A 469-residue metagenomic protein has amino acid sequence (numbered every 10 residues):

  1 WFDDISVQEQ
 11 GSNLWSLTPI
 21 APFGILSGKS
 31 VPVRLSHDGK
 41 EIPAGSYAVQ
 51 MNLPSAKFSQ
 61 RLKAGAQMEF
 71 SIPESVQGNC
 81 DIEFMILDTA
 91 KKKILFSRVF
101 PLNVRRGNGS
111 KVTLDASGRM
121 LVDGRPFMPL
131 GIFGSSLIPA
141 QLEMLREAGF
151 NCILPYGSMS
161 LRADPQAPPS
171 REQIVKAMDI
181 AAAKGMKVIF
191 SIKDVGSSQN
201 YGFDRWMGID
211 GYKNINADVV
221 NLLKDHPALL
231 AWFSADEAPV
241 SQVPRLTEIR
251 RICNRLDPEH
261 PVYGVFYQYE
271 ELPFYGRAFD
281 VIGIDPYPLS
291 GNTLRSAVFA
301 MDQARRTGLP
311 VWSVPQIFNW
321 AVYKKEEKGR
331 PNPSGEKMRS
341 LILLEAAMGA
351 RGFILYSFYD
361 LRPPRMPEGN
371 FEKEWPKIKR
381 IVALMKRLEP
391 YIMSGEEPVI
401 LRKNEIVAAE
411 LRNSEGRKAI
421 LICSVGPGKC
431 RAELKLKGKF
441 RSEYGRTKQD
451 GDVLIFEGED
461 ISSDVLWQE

Functional and structural regions predicted by a protein language model:
W1, K93-R98: Extracellular and select intracellular beta-sandwich modules with Ser/Thr-enriched, small-residue motifs on
W1-A44, A48-R61: Extracellular and organelle-lumenal recognition/adhesion modules and their flexible linkers in secreted
E9, I25-G39, P43, F84-D88 (+2 more regions): Glycan-processing catalytic domains of CAZymes
Q60-A64, T447: Short beta-strand segments within Ig-like beta-sandwich modules, predominantly Fibronectin type-III
A66-F70, D452-L454: Short strand-edge motifs at loop-to-beta-strand transitions and within beta-strands of extracellular beta-rich domains
I72-N79: Surface-exposed, short loops/turns at beta-strand junctions within beta-sandwich domains
